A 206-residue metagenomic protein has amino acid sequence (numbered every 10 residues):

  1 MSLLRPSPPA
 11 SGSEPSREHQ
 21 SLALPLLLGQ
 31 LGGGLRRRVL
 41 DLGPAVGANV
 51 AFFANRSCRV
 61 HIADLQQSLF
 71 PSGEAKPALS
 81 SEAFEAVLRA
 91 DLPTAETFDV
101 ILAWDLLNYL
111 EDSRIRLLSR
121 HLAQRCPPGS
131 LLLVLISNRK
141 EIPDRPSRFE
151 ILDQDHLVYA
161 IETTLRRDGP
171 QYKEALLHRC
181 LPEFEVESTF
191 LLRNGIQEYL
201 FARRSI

Functional and structural regions predicted by a protein language model:
M1-L31, V46-L92, L131-I206: Class I (Rossmann-like) S-adenosyl-L-methionine-dependent methyltransferase catalytic domain, capturing the SAM-binding
R36-R38: Nucleotide donor/acceptor-binding cores
L40-G43: Conserved S-adenosyl-L-methionine
I101-L102: Hydrophobic beta-strand segment of the Class I
L106: Hydrophobic adenine-recognition pocket in adenosine-nucleotide-binding enzymes
Y109: A short His-aromatic
R116-L131: A short glycine-rich, Lys/Arg-flanked "PGG" loop and its adjoining helix->strand segment in the class I
